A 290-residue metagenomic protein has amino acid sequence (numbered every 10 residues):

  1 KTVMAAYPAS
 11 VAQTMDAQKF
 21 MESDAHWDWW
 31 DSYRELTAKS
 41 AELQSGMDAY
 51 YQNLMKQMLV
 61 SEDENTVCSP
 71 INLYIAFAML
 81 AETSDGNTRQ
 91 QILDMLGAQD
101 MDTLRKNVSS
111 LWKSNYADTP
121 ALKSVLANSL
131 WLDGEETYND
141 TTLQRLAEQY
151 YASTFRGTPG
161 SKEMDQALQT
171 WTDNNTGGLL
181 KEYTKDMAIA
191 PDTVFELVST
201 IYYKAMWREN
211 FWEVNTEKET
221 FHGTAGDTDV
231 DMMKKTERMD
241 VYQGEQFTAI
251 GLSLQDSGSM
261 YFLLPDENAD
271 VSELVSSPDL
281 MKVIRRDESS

Functional and structural regions predicted by a protein language model:
T2-D16, D63, T103-D266, R286-S290: Non-catalytic, conformational "gating/processing" segments within enzyme and secreted inhibitor domains
T2-S45: N-terminal low-complexity, Pro/Thr/Ser-rich intrinsically disordered segments that act as propeptides or flexible
D28-A38, I71-I75, R89-D94, R145-F155 (+1 more regions): Acidic/histidine-rich, surface-exposed loop or edge segments in extracytoplasmic proteins
A41, N53-S124, G134: Post-signal peptide N-terminal segment of secreted/secretory-pathway proteins
M47-S61, T172, L179: A short beta-strand-loop element at or near the start of a globular domain
L59-E64, E245-F247, V275-M281: Short amphipathic beta-strand starts and helix->beta connectors
I92-L96, F211-T220, E273-M281: Short Gly/aromatic-enriched secondary-structure transition segments
N268-S290: Mature, solvent-exposed C-terminal subdomains and processed small-chain segments of exported/organellar
